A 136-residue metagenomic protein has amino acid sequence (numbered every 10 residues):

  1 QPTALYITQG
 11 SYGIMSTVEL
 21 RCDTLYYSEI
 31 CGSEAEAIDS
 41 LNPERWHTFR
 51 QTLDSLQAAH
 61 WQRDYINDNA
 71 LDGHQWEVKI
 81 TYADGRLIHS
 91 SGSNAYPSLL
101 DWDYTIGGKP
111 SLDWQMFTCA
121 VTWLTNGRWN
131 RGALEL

Functional and structural regions predicted by a protein language model:
Q1-G10, D39, E44, T52 (+1 more regions): Short, well-ordered, aromatic-rich surface patches in folded extracellular/luminal domains
S11-C22: Short, solvent-exposed loop/hinge segments that bridge or flank secondary-structure elements
M15, A35-E36, R86-L87: Short, mixed charged/polar active-site loops that provide acid/base catalysis or chelate metal/phosphate cofactors
R21-A37: Acidic/histidine-rich, surface-exposed loop or edge segments in extracytoplasmic proteins
Y26, T52-D54: Short amphipathic alpha-helical segments, especially helix-boundary/capping motifs
F49: Aromatic/basic micro-patches that form nucleic-acid/chromatin recognition or nuclease catalytic surfaces
